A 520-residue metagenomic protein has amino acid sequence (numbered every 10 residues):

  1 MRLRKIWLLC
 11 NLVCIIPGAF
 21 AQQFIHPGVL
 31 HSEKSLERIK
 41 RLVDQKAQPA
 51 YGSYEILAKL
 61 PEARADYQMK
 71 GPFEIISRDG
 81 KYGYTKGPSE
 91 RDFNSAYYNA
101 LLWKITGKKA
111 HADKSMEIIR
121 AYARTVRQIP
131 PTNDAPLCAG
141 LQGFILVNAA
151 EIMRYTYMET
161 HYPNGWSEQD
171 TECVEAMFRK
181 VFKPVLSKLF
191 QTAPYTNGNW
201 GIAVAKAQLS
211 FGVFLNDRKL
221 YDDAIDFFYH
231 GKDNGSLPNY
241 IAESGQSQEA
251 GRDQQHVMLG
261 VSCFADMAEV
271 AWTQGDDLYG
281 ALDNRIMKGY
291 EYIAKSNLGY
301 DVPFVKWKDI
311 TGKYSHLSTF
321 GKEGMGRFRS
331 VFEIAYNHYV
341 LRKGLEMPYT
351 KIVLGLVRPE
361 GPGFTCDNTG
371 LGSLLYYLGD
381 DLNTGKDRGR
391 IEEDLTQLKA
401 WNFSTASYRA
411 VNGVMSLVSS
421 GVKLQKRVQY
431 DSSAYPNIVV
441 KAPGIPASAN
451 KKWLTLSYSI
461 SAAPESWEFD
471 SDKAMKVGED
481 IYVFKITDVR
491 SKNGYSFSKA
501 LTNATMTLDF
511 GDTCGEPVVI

Functional and structural regions predicted by a protein language model:
M1-Q23: Bacterial Sec-dependent N-terminal signal peptides
A21-P194, Q248, T273, L278-I391: Extracellular glycan-targeting catalytic surfaces
A139-Q142, G201, V257: An alpha-helical repeat/solenoid feature that recognizes helix-turn-helix modules
E175-V204, Q208-R218, F227-S236: Extended amphipathic alpha-helical interaction segments
V213-F304: Long, repeat-rich segments with strong aromatic
K386-S407: Extracellular carbohydrate-recognition regions
A410, M415-N493, D509-V518: Extracellular ligand-binding interfaces
G494-L508: Noncatalytic modules at the cell exterior or secretory-pathway interfaces, chiefly beta-strand-rich lectin/adhesion
